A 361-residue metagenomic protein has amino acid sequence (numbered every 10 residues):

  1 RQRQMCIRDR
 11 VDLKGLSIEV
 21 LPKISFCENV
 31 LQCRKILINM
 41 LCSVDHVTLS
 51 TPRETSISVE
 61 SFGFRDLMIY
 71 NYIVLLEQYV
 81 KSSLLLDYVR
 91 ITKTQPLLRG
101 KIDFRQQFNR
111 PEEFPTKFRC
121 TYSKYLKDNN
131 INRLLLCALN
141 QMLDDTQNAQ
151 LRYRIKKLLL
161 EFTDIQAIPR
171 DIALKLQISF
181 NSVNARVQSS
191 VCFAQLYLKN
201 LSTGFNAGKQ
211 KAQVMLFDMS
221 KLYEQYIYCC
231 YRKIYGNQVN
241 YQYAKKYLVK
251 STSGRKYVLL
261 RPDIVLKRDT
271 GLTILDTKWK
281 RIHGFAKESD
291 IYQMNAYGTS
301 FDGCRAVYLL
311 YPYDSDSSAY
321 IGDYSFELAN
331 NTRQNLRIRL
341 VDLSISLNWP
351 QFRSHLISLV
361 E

Functional and structural regions predicted by a protein language model:
R1-Q4, R8-A207, Q213: Residue(s) in the substrate-gating loop at a strand-loop-helix junction that position the organic substrate next
A207-E361: Catalytic core segments in nucleotide and nucleic-acid processing enzymes
